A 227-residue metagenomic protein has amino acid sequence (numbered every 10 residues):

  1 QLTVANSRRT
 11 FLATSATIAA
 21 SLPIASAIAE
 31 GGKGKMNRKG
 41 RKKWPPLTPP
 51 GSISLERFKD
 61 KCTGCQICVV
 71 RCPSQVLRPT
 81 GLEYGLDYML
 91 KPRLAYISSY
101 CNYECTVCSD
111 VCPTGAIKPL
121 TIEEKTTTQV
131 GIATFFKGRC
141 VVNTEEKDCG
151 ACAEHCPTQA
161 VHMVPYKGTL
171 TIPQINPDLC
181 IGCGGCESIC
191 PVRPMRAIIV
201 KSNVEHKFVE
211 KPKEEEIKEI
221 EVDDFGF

Functional and structural regions predicted by a protein language model:
Q1-F227: Non-ligating segments of multi-cofactor redox enzymes
